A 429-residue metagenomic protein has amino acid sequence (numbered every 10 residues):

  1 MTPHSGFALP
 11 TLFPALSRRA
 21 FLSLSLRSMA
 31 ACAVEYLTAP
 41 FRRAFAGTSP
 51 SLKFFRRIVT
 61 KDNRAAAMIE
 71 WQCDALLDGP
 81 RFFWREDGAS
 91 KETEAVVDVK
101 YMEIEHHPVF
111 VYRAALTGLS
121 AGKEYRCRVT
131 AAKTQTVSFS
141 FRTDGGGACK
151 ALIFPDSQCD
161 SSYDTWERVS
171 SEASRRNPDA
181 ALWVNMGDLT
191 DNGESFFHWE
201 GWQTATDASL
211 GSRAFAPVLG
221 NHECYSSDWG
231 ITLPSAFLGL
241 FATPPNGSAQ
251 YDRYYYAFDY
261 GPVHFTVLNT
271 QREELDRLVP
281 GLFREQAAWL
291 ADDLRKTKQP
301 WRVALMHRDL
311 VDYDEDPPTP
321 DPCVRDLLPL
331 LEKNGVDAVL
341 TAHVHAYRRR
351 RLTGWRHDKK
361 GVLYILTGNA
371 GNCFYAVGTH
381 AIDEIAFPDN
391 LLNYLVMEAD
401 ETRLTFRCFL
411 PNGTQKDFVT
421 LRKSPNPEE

Functional and structural regions predicted by a protein language model:
M1-A20, R43: N-terminal secretory signal peptides
P14-L16, Y36-A67: C-terminal segment of N-terminal export signals and the immediately downstream linker at the start of the mature
R18-M29, V34: N-terminal export leaders
K61-G79, E103-H107, A121-E124, R128-F196: N-terminal active-site segment of His-dependent metallophosphoesterases
E124-S140, F197-K298, D326-L327, A338 (+2 more regions): Extended active-site neighborhood of metal-dependent phosphoesterases/phosphodiesterases
I153-P155, W183-G187, F215-N221, V303-H307 (+2 more regions): Active-site neighborhood of phospho(di)ester-bond hydrolases with catalytic His/Asp-centered motifs
S161, T165, L275-G281, T297-V339 (+1 more regions): Active-site-proximal segments of metal-dependent phosphoesterases and phosphodiesterases across multiple
E384-E429: A short C-terminal boundary segment appended to hydrolase-like catalytic domains
